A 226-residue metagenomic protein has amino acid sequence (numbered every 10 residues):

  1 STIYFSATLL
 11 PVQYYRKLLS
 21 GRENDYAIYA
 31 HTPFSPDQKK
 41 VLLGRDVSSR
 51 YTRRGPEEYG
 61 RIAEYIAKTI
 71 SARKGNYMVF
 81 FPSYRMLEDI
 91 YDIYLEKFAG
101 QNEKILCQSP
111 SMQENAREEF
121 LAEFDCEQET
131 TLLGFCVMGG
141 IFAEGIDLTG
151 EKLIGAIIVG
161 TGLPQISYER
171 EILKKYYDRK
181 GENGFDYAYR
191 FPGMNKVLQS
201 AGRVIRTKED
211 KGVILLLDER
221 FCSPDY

Functional and structural regions predicted by a protein language model:
S1-Y226: ASCE RecA-like P-loop NTPase motor cores that couple ATP hydrolysis to mechanical translocation on nucleic acids
